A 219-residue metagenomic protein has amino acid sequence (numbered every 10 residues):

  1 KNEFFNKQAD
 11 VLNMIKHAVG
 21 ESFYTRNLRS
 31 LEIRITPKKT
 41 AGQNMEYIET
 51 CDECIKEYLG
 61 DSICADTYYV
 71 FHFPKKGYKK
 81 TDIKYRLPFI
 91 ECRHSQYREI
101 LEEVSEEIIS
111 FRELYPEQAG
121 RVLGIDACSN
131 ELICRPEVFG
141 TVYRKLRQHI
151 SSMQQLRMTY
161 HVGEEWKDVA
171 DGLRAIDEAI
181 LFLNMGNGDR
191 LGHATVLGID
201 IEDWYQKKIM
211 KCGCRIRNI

Functional and structural regions predicted by a protein language model:
K1-I219: Metal-cofactor-binding active-site regions of metalloenzymes
